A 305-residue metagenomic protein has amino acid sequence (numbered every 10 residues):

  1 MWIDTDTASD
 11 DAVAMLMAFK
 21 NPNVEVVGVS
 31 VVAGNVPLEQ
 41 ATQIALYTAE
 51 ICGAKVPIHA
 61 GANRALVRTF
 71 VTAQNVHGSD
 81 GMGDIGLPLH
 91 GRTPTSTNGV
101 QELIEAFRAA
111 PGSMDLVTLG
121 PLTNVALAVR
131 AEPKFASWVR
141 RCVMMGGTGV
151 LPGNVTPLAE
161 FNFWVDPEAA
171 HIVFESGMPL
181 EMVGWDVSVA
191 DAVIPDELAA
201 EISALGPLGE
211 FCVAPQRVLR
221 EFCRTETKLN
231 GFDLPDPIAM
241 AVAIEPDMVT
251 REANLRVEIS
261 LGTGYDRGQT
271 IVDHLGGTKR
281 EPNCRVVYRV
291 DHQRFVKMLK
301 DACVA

Functional and structural regions predicted by a protein language model:
M1-Y47, D80, G86-V189: Active-site histidine-anchored catalytic micro-motif
L16-V26, W164-E168, L180-A305: Conformational coupling and interaction surfaces
V36-Q40, L66-V67, T148-P152, V257-L275: Short, mixed-charge aromatic SLiMs
E39-A41, V71, V193-E197: Short secondary-structure transition/capping segments
T42-A109, P282-D291, K300-V304: Metal-dependent C-N hydrolase catalytic cores
E50-A54, N63, L87, R108-G112 (+8 more regions): Generic secondary-structure signature for well-ordered alpha-helical cores
I58, V173, M240: A residue-level signal for conserved active-site and pocket-lining positions in enzyme catalytic cores
V71-G78, T156-E160, E197-A199: Short, surface-exposed amphipathic charged segments that create phosphate/polyanion-binding patches used for binding
